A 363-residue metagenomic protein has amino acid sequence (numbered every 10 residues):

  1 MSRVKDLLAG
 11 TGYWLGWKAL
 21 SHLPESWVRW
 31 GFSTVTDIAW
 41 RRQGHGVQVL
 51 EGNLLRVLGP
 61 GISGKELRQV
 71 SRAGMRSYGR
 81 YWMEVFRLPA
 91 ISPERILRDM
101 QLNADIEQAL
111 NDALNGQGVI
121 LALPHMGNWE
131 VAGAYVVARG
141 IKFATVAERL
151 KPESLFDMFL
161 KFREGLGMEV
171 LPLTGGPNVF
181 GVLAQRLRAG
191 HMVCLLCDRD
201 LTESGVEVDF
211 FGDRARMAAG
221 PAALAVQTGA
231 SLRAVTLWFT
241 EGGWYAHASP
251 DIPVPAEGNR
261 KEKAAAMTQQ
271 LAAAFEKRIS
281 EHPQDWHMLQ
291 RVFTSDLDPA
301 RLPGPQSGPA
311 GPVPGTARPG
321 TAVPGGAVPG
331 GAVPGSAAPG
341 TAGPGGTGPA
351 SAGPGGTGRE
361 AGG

Functional and structural regions predicted by a protein language model:
M1-L123, F156, G167, V313: Membrane-anchoring hydrophobic helices of lipid-metabolizing enzymes
S2-V4, P60, R72, A113 (+3 more regions): Non-catalytic C-terminal accessory region of glycerolipid acyltransferases and related lyso-lipid remodeling enzymes
T11, G46, Q101, G175 (+1 more regions): Soluble or luminal CAZymes and related metallo-dependent hydrolases
D99-N103, M126, P152, L173-P177 (+2 more regions): A conditional alpha-helix N-cap/helix-loop micro-motif detector
D105, V146-E148, L173, S249-D251 (+1 more regions): Conserved beta-strand termini and adjacent loop/short-helix elements that scaffold enzyme active sites in alpha/beta
E107-N111, G133, F159-L160, L183-A184 (+1 more regions): Short amphipathic alpha-helical segments and helix-helix/interface helices
N115-G175, A189, D200-V206, F210: Catalytic core of membrane glycerolipid acyltransferases/transacylases, capturing the structured, soluble-facing
